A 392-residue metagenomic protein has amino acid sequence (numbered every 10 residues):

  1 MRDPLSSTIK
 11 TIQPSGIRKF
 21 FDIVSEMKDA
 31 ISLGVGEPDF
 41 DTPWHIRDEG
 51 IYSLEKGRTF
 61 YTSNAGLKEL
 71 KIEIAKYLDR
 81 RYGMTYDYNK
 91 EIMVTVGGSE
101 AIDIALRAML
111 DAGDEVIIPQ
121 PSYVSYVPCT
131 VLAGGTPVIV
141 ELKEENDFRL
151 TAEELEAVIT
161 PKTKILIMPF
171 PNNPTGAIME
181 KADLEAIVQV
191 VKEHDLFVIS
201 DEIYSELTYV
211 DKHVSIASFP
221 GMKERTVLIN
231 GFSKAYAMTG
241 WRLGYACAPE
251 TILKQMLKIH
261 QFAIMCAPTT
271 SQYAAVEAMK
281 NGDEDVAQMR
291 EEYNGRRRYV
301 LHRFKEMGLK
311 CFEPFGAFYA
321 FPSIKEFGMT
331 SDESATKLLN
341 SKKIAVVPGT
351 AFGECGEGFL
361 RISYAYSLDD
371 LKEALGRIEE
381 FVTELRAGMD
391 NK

Functional and structural regions predicted by a protein language model:
R2-L5, K10-Q13, I23-M27, I31 (+2 more regions): PLP-dependent class I/II
K56-R58: Conserved nucleotide-sugar phosphate-binding/catalytic loop shared by glycosyltransferases and other
F60-Y61, Y204: Intrinsically disordered, tyrosine-centered linear signaling motifs in cytosolic regions
Y61-V96: Conserved N-terminal alpha-helix of the aminotransferase class I/II PLP-enzyme fold
